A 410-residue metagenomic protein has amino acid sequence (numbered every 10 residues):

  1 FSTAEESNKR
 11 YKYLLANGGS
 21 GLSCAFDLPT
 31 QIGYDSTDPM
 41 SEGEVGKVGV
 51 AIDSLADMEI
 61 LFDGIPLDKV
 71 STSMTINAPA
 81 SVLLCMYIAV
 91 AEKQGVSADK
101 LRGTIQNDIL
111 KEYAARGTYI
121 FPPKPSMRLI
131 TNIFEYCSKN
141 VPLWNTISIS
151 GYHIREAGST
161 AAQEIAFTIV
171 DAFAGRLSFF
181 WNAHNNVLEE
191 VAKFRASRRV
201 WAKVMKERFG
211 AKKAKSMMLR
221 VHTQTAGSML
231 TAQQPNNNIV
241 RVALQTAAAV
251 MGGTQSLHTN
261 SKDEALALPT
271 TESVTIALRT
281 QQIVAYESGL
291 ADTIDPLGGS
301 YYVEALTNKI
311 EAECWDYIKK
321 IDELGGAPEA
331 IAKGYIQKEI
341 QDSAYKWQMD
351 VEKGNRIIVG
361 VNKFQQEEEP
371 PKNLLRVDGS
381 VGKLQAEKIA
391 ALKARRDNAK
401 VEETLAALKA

Functional and structural regions predicted by a protein language model:
F1-N182, E189, R208, K215-H222 (+2 more regions): Catalytic alpha/beta active-site cores
F1-T3, D27-P29, P79, L110 (+12 more regions): Short, glycine-/Ser/Thr-/acidic-enriched flexible segments
S36-M40, L67, L110-E112, S148-G151 (+9 more regions): Short acidic (Asp/Glu) and glycine-rich catalytic loops that position anionic groups and cofactors
D53, S71, I76-A78, A91-K93 (+11 more regions): Phosphate/diphosphate-binding loops
Q163, F167, A174, N185-F194 (+3 more regions): Active-site loop segments of alpha/beta catalytic cores
F173-G175, A211-T225, A232-K262, P269-I294 (+1 more regions): Flexible glycine/proline-rich, aromatic-decorated loop/lid segments
T271, R279-Q282, Y286-A410: Flexible, glycine-rich loop/tail regions that form catalytic "lids" or insertion modules at the edges of active sites
